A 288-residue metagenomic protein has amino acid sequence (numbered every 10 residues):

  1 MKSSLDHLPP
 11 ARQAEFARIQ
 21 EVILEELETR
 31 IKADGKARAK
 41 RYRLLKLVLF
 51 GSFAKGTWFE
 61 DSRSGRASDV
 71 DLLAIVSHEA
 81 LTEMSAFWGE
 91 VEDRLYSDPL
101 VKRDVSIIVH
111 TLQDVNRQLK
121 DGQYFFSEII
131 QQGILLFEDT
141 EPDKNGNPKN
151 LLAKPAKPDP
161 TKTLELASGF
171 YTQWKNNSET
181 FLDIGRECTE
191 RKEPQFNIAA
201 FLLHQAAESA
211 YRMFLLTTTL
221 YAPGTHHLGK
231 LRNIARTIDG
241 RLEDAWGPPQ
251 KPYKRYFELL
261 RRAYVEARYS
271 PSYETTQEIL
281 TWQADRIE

Functional and structural regions predicted by a protein language model:
K2-A39, E60-K120: Metal-dependent nucleotidyltransferase catalytic core
R38-K40, F257-E258: A general structural signal for short secondary-structure junctions and capping/turn motifs
Y42, S68, R262: Structured loop/turn residues at beta-strand edges in well-structured enzyme cores
L44-W58: Short gly/ser-rich loop at a beta-strand->alpha-helix junction or flexible surface loop bordering the NTP-binding
V48-L49, A74, R268: Residues embedded in well-ordered beta-strands within globular domains across many folds
F50-F53, H78, Q113, Y273: Short, solvent-exposed coil/turn elements at secondary-structure transition points
K55-G65, E190-Q195: Short, charged helix-to-loop "capping" segments that act as catalytic/coupling loops
T82-D93, I107-E288: Terminal alpha-helical segments
